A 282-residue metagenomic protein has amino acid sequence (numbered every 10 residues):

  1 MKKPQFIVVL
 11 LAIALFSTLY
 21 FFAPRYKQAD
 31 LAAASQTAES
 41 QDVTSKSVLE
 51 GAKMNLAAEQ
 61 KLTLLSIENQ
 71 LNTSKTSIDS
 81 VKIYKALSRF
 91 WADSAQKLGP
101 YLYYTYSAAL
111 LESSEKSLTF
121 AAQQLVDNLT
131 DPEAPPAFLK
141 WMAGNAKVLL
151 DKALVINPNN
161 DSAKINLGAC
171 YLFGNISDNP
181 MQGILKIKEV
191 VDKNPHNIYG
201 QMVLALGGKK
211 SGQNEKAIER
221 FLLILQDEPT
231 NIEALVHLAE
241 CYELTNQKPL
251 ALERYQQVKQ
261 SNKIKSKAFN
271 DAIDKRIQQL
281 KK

Functional and structural regions predicted by a protein language model:
K2-G99, L111: N-terminal leader/linker segments that initiate helical-solenoid repeat arrays
K3-I13, Q28, C241-K282: Terminal, low-structured helical/coil segments at or just beyond the last alpha-helical repeat
V43, S47-A52, L98-Y106, Q123-D151 (+2 more regions): Short coil/linker segments at helix-helix boundaries
I83, S117-L118, A163, G200 (+3 more regions): TPR alpha-solenoid repeat register
R89, L110, Q123, A169 (+3 more regions): Residue-level recognition of tetratricopeptide repeat
A95-Y103, F138-L149, I176-E189, S211-L223 (+1 more regions): Structural signature of tandem alpha-helical TPR/SEL1-like repeats, specifically the intra-repeat loop/turn
L111, I156, D192-N194, D227-E228 (+1 more regions): Structural marker of alpha-solenoid helical repeat scaffolds
